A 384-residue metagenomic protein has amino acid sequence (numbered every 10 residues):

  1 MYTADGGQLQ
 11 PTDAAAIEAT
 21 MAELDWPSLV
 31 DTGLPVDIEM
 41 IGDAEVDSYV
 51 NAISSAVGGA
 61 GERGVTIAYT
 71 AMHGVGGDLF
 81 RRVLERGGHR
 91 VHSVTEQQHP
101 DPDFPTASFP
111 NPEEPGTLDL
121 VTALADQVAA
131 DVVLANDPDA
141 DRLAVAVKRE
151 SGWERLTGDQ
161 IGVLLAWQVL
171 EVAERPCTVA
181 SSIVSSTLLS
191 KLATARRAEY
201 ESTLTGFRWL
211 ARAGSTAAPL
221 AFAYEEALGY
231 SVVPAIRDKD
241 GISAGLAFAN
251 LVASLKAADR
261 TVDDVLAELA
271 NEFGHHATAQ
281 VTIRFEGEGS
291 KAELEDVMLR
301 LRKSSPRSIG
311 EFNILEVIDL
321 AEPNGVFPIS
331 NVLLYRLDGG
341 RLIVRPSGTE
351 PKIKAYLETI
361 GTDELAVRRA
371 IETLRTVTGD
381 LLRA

Functional and structural regions predicted by a protein language model:
M1-A125: Gly/Ser/Thr-enriched, mixed-charge loops and adjacent short helices that form phosphate/oxyanion-binding elements
M1-Y2, L29-V30, G77-V83, D103-A107 (+5 more regions): Short acidic, glycine/serine/threonine-rich loops at helix termini
A4-P11, A15, A19, D25-S28 (+3 more regions): Replace "Mg2+/Mn2+-dependent" with "divalent metal-dependent
T12, A16, A44-S48, A52 (+13 more regions): Generic recognition of stable, solvent-exposed alpha-helical segments in well-folded globular domains
P35-E39, E62-I67, P102-A107, A146-E150 (+3 more regions): Glycine- and acidic
E85, L170, A253: Hydrophobic/aromatic-lined pockets within catalytic cores
H89, E96-P100, A140-D141, A227 (+2 more regions): Short connector loops/turns at beta-strand edges and beta->alpha or beta->beta junctions
D126, A130-V132, G152, R175-G348 (+3 more regions): Phosphate-binding and adjacent anionic-ligand microenvironments
